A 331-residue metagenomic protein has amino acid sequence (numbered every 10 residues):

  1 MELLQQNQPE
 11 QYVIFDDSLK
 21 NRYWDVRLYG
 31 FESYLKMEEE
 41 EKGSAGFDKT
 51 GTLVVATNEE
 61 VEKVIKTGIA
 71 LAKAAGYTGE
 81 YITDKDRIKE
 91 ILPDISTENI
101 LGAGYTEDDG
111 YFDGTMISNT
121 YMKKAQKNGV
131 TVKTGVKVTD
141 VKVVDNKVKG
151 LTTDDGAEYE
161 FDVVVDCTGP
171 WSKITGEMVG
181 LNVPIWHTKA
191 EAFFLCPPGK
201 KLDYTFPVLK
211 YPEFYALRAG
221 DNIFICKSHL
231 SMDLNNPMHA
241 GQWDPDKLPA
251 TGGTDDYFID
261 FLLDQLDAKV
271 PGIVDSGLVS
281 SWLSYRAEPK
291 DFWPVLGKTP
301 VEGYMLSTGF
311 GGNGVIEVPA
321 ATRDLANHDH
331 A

Functional and structural regions predicted by a protein language model:
M1-Q8: Glycine-rich FAD pyrophosphate-binding loop
Q8-Y12, K36, K42-F47, Y159-D162 (+1 more regions): Active-site substrate-recognition segment that forms the wall of the catalytic cavity or substrate channel
E10-I91, E213-Y215: Dinucleotide-binding Rossmann-like beta1-alpha1 core, especially the glycine-rich loop that anchors the ADP
D25-L28, V55-V64, G104-K124, T251-F258: Short beta-strand to alpha-helix junction loop
E60, D94-I100, K142-K149, E288-F292 (+1 more regions): A short, glycine/Asx- and small/polar-enriched loop/turn that sits immediately N-terminal to a beta-strand
T83-D84, T134-V136, S280: Short loop/edge segments at beta-strand edges and connector loops that shape dinucleotide/nucleotide cofactor-binding
G104-D155, Y159, V163: Helical element adjacent to the flavin cofactor pocket in flavoenzyme catalytic cores
T299-A331: C-terminal lid/capping helical subdomain adjacent to the catalytic/cofactor pocket in oxidative enzymes
